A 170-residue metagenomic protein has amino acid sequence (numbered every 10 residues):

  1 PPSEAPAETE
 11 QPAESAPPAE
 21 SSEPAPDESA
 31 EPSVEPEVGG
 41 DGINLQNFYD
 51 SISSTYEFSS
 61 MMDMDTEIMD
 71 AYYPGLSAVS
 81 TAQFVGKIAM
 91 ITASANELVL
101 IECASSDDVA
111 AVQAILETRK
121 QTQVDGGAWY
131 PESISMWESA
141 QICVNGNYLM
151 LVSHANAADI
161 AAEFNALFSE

Functional and structural regions predicted by a protein language model:
P1-E170: Mature, Sec-exported extracytoplasmic domains of Gram-positive
